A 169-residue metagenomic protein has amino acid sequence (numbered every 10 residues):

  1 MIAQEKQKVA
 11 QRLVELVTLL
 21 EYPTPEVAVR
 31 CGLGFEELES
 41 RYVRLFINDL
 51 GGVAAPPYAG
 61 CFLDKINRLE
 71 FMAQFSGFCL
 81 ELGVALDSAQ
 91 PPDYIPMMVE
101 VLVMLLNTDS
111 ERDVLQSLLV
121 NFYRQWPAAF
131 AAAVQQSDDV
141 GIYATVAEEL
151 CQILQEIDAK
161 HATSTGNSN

Functional and structural regions predicted by a protein language model:
M1-N169: Surface/interface-facing alpha-helical segments and adjacent flexible terminal/loop regions used for partner/assembly
